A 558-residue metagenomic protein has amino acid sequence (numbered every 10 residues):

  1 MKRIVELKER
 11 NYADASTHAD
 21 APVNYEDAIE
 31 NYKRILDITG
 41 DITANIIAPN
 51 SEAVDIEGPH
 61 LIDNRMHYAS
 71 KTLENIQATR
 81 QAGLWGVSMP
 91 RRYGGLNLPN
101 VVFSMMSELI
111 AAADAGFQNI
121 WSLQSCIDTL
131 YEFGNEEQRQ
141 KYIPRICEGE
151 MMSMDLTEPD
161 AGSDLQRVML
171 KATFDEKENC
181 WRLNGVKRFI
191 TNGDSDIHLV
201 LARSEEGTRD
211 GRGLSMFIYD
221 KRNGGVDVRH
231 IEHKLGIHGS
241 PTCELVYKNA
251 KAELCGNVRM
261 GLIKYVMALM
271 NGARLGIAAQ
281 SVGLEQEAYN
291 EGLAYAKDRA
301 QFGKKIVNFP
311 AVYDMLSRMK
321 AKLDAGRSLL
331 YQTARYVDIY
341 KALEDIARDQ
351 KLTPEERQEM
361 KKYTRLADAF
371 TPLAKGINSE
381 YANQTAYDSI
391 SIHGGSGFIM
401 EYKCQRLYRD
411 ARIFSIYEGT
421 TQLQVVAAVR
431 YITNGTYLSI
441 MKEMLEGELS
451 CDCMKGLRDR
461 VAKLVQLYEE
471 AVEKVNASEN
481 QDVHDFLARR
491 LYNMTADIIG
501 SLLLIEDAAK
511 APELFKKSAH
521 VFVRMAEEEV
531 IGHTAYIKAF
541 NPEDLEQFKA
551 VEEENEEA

Functional and structural regions predicted by a protein language model:
M1-F117, K141, D345-P354, F540-A558: Amphipathic, small/basic residue-rich leader segments at the start of a protein or domain
K2-D41, T129-N135, V312-L330, Y336-Q358 (+1 more regions): N-terminal leader/propeptide and maturation segments of large enzyme subunits in energy/redox metabolism and hydrolases
G83, D155, I237, K361-L445 (+2 more regions): Alpha-helix capping/hinge segments and adjacent helical runs
Y93, G435, G447-A558: C-terminal amphipathic alpha-helical interaction region
Q118-E136, G162: N-terminal glycine-rich flavin-associated loop
C180-V226: A short core secondary-structure module
R222-G225, R229, P241-A273, N290-V307 (+2 more regions): A glycine-rich, basic-preceded beta-loop-alpha segment at the flavin cofactor/substrate interface of flavin-utilizing
D324-K375, V472-F486, I505-A509, E513: C-terminal helix-coil-helix/basic helical segment that borders enzyme active sites and/or dimer interfaces and provides
